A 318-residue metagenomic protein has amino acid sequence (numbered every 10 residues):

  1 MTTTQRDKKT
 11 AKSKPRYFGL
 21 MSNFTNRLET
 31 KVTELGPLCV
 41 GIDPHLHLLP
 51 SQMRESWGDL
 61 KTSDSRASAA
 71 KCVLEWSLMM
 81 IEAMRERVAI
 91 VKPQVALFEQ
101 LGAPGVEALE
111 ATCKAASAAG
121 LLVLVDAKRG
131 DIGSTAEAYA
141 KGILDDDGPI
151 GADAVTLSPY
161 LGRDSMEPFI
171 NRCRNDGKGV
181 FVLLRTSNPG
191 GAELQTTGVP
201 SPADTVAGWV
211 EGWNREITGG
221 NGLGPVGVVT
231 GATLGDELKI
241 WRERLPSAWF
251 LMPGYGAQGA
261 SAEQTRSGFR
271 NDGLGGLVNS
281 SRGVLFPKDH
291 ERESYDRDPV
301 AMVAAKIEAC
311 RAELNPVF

Functional and structural regions predicted by a protein language model:
M21-A83, N271, S294-D296: N-terminal glycine-rich anion-binding loop in soluble enzyme alpha/beta folds
E34, V88, D146-D153, R174-V180 (+3 more regions): Glycine-enriched alpha-helix->loop->beta-strand junction motifs that scaffold or abut catalytic
V40, V91, D126, V155 (+2 more regions): Conserved, mostly hydrophobic/aromatic
A69, P93-G105: Glycine-rich, proline-tolerant flexible connector loops at the mouths of alpha/beta enzymes
I81-R87, A115-A118, I170-D176, R242 (+1 more regions): Acidic (Asp/Glu)-rich catalytic clusters
A127, D131-G227: Conserved anion-binding
V228, A232-N279, G283-P287: A C-terminal functional module that forms or caps the active site or interfaces directly with catalytic machinery
T265, N271, F286-F318: C-terminal helical cap(s) of enzyme catalytic domains, especially alpha/beta-barrels
